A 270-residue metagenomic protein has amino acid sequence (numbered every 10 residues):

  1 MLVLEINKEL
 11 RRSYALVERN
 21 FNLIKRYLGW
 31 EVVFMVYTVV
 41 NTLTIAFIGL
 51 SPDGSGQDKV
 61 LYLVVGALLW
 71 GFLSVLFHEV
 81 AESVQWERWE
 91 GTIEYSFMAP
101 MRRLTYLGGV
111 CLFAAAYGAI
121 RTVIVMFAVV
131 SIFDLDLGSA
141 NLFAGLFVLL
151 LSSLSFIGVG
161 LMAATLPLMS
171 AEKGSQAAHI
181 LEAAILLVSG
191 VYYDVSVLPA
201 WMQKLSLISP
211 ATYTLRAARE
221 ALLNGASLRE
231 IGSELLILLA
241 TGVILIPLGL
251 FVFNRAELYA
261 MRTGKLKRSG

Functional and structural regions predicted by a protein language model:
M1-G270: Hydrophobic transmembrane alpha-helices and immediately adjacent juxtamembrane helices of multi-pass inner-membrane
